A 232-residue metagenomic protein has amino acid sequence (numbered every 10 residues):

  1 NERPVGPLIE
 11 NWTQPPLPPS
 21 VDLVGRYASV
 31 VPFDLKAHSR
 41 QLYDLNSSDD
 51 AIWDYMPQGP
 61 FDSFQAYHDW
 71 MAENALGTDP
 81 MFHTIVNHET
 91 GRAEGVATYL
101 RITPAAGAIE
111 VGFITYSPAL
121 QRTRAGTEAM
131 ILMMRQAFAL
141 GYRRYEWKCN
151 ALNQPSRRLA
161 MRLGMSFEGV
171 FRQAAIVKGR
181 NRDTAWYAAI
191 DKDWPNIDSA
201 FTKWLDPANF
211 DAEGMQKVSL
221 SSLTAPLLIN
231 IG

Functional and structural regions predicted by a protein language model:
N1-T123, Q136, L140, R180-A185 (+1 more regions): GNAT-family acyltransferases
G126: Ligand/cofactor pocket segment of small-molecule handling proteins
M133: Flexible ATP-lid and adjacent glycine-rich G1/G2 motifs of the Bergerat
A139-C149: Conserved GNAT acetyl-CoA-binding A-motif
W147-R157: Conserved beta-strand-loop-alpha-helix junction that forms the acyl-donor binding cleft
L159-A160, Y187: Conserved active-site tyrosine of GNAT-family acetyltransferases
S166-R180: Conserved catalytic-core motifs of GNAT/GCN5-like acyltransferases
